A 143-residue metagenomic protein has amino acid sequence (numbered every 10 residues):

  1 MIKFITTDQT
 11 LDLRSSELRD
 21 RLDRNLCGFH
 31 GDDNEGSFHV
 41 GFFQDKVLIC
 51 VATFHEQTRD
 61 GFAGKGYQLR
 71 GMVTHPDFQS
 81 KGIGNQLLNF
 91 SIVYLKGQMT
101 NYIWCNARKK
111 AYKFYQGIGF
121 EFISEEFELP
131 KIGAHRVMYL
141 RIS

Functional and structural regions predicted by a protein language model:
M1-I49: Short amphipathic alpha-helix that is part of the acyltransferase structural core
R14, Y115, F120: Conserved active-site tyrosine of GNAT-family acetyltransferases
G41, V47-Q57, Q68-V73: Conserved beta-strand in the GNAT
Q57-L69, Q79, Q98, I132-A134: A conserved beta-turn-beta hairpin within the catalytic core of GNAT-like acetyltransferases that forms part
T74, S80-V93: Conserved acetyl-CoA-binding loop-helix of GNAT-fold acetyltransferases
L87, A111-F114: Conserved short alpha-helix immediately C-terminal to the canonical SAM/SAH-binding motif I of Rossmann-like
L88, L95-A107: Conserved GNAT acetyl-CoA-binding A-motif
W104-N106, E121-V137: Conserved catalytic-core motifs of GNAT/GCN5-like acyltransferases
